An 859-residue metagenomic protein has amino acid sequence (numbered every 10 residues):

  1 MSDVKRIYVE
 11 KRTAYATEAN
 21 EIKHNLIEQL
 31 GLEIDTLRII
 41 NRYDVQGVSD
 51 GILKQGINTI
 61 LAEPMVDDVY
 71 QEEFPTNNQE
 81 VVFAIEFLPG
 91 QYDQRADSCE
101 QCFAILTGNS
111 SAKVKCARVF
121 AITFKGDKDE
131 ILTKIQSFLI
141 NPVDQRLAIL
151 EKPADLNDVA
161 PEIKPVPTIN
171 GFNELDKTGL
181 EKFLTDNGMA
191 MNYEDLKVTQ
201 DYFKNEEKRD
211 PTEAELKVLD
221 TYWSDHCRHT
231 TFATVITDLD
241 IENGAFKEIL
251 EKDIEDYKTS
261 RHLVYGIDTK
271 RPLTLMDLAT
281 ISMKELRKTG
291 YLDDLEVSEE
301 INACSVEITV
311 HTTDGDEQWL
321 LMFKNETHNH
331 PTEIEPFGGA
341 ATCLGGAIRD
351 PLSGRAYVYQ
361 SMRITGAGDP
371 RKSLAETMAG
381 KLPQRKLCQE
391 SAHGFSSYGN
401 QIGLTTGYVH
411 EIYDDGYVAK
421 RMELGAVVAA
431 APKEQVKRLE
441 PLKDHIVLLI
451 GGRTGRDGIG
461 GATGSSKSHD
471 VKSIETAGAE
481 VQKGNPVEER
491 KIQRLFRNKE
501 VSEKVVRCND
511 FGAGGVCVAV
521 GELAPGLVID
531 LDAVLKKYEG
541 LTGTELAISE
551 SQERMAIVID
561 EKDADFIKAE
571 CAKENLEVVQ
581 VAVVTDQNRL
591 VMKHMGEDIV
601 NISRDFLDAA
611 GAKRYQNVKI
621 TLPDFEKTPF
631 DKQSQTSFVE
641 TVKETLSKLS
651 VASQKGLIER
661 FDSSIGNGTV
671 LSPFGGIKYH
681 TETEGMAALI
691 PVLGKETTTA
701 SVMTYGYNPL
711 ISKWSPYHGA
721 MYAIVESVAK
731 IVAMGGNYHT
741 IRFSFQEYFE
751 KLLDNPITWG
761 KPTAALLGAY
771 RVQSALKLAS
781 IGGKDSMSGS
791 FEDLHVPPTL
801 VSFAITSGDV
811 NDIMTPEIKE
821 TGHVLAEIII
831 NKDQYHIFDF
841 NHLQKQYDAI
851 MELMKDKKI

Functional and structural regions predicted by a protein language model:
S2-T13, I39-D44, N77-P89, A117-F120 (+2 more regions): Short glycine-/aliphatic-rich beta-strand segments at the starts of folded cytosolic domains
Y8-E18, G47-S49, A84-R95, F124-D127 (+3 more regions): Short, surface-exposed ligand-recognition loops at beta-strand->loop->(often short) alpha-helix junctions that present
A14-G31, K54-N58, Q91-G108, G521-V534: Short amphipathic alpha-helix segments
Y15-E18, D50-Q55, Q91-R95, D127-K134 (+3 more regions): Short, conserved charged micro-motifs
E21-N77: Acidic (E/D-rich), amphipathic helical modules within compact regulatory domains
L26-E33, N58-D67, F103-S110, T133-R146 (+1 more regions): A common structural junction motif
T59, P64-A117, D256, S260-R261: Short, solvent-exposed interaction modules
G90, S111, A121-T123, S137-I859: Glycine/proline-enriched, intrinsically flexible loops and inter-domain linkers
